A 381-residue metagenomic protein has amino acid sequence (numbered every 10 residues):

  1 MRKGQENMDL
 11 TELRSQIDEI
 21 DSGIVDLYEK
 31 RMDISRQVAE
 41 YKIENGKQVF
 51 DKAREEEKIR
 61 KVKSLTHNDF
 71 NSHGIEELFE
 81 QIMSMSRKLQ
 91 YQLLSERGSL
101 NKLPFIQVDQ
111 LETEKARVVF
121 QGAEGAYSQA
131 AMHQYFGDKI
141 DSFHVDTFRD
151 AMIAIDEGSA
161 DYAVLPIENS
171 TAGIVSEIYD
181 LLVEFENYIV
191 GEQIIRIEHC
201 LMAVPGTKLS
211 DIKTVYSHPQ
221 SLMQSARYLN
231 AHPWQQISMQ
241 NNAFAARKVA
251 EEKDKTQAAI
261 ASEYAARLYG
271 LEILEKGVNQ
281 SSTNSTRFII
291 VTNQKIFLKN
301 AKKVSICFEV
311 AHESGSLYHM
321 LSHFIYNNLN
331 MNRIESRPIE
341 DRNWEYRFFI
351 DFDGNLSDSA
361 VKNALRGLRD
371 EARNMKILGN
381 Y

Functional and structural regions predicted by a protein language model:
R2-Y381: Domain-level signature for soluble enzymes in the chorismate/prephenate branch of the shikimate pathway
